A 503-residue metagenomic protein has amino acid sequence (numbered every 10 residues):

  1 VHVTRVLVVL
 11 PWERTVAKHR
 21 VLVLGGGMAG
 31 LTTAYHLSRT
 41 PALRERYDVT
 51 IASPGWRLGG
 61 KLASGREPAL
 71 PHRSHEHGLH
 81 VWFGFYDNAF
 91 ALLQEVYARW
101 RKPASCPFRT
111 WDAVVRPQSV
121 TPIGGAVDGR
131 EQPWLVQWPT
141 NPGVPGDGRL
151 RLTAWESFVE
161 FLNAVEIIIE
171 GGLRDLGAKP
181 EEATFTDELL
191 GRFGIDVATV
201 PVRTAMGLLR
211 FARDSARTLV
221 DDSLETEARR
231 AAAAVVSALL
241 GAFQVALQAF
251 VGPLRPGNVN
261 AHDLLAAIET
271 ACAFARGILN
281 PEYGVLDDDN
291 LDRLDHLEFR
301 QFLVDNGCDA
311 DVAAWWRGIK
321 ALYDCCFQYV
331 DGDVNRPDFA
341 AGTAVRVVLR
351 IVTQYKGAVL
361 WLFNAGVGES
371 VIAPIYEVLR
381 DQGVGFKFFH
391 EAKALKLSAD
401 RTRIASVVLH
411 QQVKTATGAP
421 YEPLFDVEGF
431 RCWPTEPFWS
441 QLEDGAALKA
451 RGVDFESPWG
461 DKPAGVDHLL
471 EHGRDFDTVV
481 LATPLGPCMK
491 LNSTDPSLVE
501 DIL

Functional and structural regions predicted by a protein language model:
W12, K18-T50: N-terminal Rossmann-like FAD-binding beta1-loop-alpha1 element of flavoenzymes
A17-H19, D467-T478: Core beta-strand elements of the Rossmann-like FAD/NAD(P) dinucleotide-binding domain in flavoenzyme oxidoreductases
L22-L24, A52, A392, R474-P487: Short hydrophobic core segments
A29, R57, G486: Conserved Rossmann-like nucleotide-cofactor binding loop
S38-P68: Glycine-rich FAD pyrophosphate-binding loop
L70-I195, F211, R229-P253: Dinucleotide-binding Rossmann-like beta1-alpha1 core, especially the glycine-rich loop that anchors the ADP
E166-G465, E471, N492: Active-site/ligand-binding neighborhood in enzyme catalytic cores
K490-L503: Glycine-rich beta-alpha-beta "Rossmann" dinucleotide-binding loop(s) and their flanking helix/strand
